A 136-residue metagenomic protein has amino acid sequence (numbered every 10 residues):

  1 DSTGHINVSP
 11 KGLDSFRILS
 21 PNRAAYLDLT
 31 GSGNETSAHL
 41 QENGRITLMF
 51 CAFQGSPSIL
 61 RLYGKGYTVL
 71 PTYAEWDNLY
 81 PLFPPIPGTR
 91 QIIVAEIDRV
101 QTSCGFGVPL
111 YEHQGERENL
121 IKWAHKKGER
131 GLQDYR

Functional and structural regions predicted by a protein language model:
D1-R136: Binding-site signature for planar aromatic cofactors or substrates
